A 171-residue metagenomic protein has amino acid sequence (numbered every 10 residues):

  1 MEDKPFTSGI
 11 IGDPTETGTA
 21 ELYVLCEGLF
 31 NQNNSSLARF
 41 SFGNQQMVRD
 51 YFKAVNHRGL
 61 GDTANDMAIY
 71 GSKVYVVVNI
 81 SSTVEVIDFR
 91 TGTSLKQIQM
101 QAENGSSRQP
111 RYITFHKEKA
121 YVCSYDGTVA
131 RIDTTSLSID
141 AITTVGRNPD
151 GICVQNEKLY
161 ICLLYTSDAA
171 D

Functional and structural regions predicted by a protein language model:
M1-L22: Bacterial Sec-dependent N-terminal signal peptides
T19-H57, N148: Sequence/structural signature of beta-propeller domains
L22-Q32, V76-I80, V122-D126, I161-L164: Conserved beta-strand positions in repeat-built beta-propeller and related beta-rich domains
G43, F89-G92, D133-L137: Short loop/turn segments that connect beta-strands within beta-propeller blades
M47-R58, T93-E103, S138-T143: A short beta-strand motif characteristic of beta-propeller blades
R58-Y70, E103-H116, G146-N156: Beta-rich, blade/repeat-based domains predominating in secreted/periplasmic proteins but also intracellular
T83-V84, V129: Structural signal for beta-propeller blades
Y165-D171: Conserved small/polar residues in nucleotide/adenosyl-binding loops
